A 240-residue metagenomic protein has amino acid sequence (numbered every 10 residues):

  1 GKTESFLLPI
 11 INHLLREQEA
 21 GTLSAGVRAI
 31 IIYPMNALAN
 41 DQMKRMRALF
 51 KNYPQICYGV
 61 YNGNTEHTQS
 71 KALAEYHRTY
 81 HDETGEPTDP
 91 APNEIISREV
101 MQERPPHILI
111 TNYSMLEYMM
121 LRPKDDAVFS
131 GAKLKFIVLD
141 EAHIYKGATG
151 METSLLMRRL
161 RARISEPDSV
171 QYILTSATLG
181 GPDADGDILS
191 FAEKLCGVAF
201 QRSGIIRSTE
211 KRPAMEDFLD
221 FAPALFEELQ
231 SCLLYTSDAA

Functional and structural regions predicted by a protein language model:
E4-G21: Walker A/P-loop NTP-binding motif
V27-A48: Conserved Walker A/P-loop ATP-binding site and its immediately adjacent core in helicase/helicase-like ATPase domains
Y61-T68: Conserved helicase motor
P90-H107, S114-A132: Conserved helix/coil segment N-terminal to the catalytic DExD/H
P105-I108, L134-K135, S169-I173: Loop/turn-to-beta-strand initiation segments
V128-M157: SF2 helicase catalytic motif II
G147-I205: Post-DEXD/H (motif II) to motif III coupling segment of the RecA-like Helicase ATP-binding lobe
Y235-A240: Conserved small/polar residues in nucleotide/adenosyl-binding loops
